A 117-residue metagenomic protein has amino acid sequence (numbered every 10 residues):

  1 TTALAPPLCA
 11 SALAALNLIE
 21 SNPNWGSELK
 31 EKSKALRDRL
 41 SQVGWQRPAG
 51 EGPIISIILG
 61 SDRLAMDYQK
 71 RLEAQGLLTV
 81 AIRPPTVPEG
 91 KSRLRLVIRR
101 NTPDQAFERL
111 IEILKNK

Functional and structural regions predicted by a protein language model:
T1-A5, Q42-W45: Glycine/threonine-rich helix-loop capping motifs at alpha-helix boundaries
T2-N22, K32: Structural motif of enzymes handling amino- and sulfur-group chemistry
A3-L4, S21-W25, L64, T102: Alpha-helical structural elements of signaling/regulatory helical domains
L4-A5, P84-T86: Short, ordered loop/turn segments at secondary-structure junctions
C9-A12, A65, F107: A general structural signal for well-ordered alpha-helical segments in protein cores
L16, S27-G76, T86, K91 (+1 more regions): Conserved PLP-binding catalytic core of the aspartate aminotransferase-like
Y68-E73, R109-K115: Short amphipathic alpha-helices in soluble, non-transmembrane regions that often serve as interface/regulatory elements
